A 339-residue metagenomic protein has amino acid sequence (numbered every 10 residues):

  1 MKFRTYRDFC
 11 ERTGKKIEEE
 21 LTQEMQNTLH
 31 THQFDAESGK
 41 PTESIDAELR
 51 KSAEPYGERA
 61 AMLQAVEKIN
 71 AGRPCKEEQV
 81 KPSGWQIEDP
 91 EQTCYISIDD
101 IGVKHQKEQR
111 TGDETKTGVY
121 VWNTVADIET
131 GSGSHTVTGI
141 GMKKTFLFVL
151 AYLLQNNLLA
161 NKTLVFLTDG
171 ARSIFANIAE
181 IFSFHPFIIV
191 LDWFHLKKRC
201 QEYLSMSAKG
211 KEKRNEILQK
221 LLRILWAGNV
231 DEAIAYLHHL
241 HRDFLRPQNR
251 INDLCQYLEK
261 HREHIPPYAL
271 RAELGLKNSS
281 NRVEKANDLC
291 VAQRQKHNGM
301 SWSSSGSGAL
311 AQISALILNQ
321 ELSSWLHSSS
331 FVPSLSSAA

Functional and structural regions predicted by a protein language model:
M1-A339: Catalytic center-proximal scaffold of phosphoryl-transfer enzymes
